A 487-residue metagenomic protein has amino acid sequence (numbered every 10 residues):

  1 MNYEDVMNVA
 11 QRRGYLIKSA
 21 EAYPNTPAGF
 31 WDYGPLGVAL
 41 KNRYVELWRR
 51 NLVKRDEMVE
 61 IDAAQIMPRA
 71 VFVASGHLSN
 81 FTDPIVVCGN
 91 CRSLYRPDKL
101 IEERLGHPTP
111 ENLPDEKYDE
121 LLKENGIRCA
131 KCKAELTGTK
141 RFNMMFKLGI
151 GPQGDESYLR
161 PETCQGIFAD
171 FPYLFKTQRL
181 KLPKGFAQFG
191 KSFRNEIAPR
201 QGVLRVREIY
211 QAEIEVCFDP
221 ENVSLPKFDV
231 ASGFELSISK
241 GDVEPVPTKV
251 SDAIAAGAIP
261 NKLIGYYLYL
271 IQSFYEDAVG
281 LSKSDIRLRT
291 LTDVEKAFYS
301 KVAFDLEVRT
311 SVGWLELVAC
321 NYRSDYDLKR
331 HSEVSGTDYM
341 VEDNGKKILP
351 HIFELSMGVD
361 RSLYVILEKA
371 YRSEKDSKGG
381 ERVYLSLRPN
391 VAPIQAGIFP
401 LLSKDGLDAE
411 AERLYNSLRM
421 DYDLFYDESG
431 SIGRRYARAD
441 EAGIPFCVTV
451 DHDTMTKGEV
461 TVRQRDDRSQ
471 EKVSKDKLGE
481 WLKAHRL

Functional and structural regions predicted by a protein language model:
M1-L487: NTP/phosphate- and nucleic-acid-binding module
